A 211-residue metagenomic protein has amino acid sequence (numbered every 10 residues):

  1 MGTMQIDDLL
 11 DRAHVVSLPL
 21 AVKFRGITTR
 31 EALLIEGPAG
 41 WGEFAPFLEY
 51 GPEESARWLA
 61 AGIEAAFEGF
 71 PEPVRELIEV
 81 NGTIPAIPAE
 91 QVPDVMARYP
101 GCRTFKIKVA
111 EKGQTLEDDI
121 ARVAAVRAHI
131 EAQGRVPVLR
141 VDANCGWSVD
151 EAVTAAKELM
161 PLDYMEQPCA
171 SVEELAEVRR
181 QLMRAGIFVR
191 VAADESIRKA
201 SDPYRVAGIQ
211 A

Functional and structural regions predicted by a protein language model:
G2-G69: N-terminal cap/recognition module
L18-R25, E76-Q91, K108-K112, D142-S148: Active-site mouth loops of central-metabolism enzymes
E31-L33, W41, F70-P88, R122: N-terminal small/glycine-rich loop or linker at the start of catalytic domains across soluble metabolic enzymes
I35, D94-P100, A155-M160, V206: Alpha-helix C-terminal capping segments
E43-G51, T104-A121: Glycine-rich, proline-tolerant flexible connector loops at the mouths of alpha/beta enzymes
A66-G69, G82-R98, K112, A125: Short, charged beta->alpha transition segments
C102-R103, D163: Short acidic/polar active-site loop segments enriched in Thr and Asp
V109-A211: Catalytic core of soluble alpha/beta enzymes
